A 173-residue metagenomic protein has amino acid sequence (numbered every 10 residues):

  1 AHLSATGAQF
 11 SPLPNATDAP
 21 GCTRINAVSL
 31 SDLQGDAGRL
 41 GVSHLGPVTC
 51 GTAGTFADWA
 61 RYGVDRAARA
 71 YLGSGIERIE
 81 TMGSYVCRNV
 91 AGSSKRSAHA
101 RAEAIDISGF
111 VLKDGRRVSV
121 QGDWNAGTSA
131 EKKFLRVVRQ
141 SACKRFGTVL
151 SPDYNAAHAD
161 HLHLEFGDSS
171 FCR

Functional and structural regions predicted by a protein language model:
A1-I79: Active-site acidic/histidine clusters and adjacent loop/turn architecture that either coordinate catalytic ions
P20-N26, C87-G92, H161-H163: Short, solvent-exposed polar/charged micro-motifs at secondary-structure junctions
I25, S31, G54, D65-A68 (+1 more regions): Catalytic cores and adjacent binding grooves of peptidoglycan-active enzymes
L33-G35, M82-S84, F110: Beta-hairpin (beta-strand-turn-beta-strand) motif
G35-A37, V86, F171: Generic "edge-of-domain/loop-turn" microfeature
A70-A102: Active-site-adjacent substructure of cysteine-protease-like catalytic cores
